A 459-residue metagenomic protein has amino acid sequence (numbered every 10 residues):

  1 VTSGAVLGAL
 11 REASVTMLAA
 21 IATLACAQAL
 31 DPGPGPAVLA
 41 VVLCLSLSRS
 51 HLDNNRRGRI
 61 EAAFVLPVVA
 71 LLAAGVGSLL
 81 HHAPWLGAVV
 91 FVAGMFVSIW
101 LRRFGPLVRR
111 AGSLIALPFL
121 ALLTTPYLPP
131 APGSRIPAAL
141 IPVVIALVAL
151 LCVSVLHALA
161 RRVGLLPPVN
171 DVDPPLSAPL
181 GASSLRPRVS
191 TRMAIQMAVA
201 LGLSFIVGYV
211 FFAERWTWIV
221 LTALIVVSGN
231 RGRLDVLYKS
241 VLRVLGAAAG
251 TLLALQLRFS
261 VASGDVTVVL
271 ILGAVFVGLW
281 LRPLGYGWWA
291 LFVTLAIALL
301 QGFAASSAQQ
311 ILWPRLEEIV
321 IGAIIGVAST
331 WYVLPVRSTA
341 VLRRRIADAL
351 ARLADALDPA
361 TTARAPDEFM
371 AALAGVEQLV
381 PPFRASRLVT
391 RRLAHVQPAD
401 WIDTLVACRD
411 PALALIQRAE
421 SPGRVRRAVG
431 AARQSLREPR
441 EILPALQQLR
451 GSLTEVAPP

Functional and structural regions predicted by a protein language model:
V1-L30, H51, R102-P106, G133-S134 (+7 more regions): Long, hydrophobic alpha-helical segments that serve as membrane-spanning/inserting helices
T2-E12, P32, D53-A63, H81-P84 (+8 more regions): Short, amphipathic, aromatic/basic-enriched membrane-interface segments that mark the entry/exit of transmembrane
T16-L24, G33-N55, P67-L71, A88-A138 (+7 more regions): Pore- and pathway-forming membrane helices of multi-pass small-molecule/ion transporters and channels
L45-F64, G75-L80, G87, F91 (+1 more regions): DNA polymerase sliding clamps and clamp-related checkpoint/processivity subunits
R56, L128-P132, G232-R233, Y238 (+2 more regions): A cross-kingdom feature marking solvent-exposed beta-strand/loop segments within repeated, beta-rich binding/scaffold
R57-G75, R243-L257: Hydrophobic transmembrane alpha-helices and their membrane-interface boundaries in multi-pass, membrane-anchored
G75-G87, L128-R135, V163, S260 (+1 more regions): Transmembrane alpha-helix boundary signature
V327-R345: Membrane-interfacial segments at transmembrane helix termini in multi-pass membrane proteins
